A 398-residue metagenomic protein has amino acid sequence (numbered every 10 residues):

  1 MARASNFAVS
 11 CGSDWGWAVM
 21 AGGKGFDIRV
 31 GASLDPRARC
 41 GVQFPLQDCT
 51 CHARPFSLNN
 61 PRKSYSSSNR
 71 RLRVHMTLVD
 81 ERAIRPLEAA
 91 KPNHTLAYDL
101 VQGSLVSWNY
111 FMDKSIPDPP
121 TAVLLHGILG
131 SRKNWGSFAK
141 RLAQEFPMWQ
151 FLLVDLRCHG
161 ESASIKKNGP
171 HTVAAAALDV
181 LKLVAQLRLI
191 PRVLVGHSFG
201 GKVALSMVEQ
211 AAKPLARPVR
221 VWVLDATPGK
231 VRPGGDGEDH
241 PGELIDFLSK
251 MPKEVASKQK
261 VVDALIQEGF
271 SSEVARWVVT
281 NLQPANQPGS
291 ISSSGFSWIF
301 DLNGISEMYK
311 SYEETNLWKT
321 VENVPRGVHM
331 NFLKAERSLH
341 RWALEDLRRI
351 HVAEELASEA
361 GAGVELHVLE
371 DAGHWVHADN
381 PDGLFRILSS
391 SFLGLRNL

Functional and structural regions predicted by a protein language model:
M1-P61: N-terminal chloroplast transit peptides
R82-P119, G136-V195, V203, M207-L215 (+3 more regions): Active-site loop/oxyanion-hole signature of alpha/beta-hydrolase fold enzymes
P119, G127-S131, S198, E336: Active-site glycine-rich loops that stabilize anionic/oxyanionic intermediates across multiple enzyme folds
L124-G127, L153: Structural cue for short, hydrophobic secondary-structure segments
L129, L156-G160, P228, G373-V376: Alpha/beta-hydrolase active-site loop signature
L205-S257, V261: Flexible "cap/lid" loop of the alpha/beta hydrolase fold
N286-V368, L395: Conserved serine/cysteine hydrolase catalytic core
A357-L398: Catalytic active-site module of serine/aspartate enzymes centered on a nucleophile-bearing elbow/loop
